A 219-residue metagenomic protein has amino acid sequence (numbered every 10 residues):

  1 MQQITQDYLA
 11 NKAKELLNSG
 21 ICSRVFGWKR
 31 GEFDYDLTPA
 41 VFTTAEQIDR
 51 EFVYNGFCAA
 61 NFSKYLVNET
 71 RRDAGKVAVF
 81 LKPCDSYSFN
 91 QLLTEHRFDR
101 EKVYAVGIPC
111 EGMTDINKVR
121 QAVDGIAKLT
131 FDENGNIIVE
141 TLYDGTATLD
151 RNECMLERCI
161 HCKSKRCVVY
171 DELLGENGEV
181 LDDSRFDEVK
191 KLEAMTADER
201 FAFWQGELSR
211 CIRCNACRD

Functional and structural regions predicted by a protein language model:
M1-L208, R218: Iron-sulfur-associated redox domains of electron-transfer enzymes in respiratory and anaerobic energy metabolism
I212: Helix-loop elements that line ligand-binding/catalytic pockets
